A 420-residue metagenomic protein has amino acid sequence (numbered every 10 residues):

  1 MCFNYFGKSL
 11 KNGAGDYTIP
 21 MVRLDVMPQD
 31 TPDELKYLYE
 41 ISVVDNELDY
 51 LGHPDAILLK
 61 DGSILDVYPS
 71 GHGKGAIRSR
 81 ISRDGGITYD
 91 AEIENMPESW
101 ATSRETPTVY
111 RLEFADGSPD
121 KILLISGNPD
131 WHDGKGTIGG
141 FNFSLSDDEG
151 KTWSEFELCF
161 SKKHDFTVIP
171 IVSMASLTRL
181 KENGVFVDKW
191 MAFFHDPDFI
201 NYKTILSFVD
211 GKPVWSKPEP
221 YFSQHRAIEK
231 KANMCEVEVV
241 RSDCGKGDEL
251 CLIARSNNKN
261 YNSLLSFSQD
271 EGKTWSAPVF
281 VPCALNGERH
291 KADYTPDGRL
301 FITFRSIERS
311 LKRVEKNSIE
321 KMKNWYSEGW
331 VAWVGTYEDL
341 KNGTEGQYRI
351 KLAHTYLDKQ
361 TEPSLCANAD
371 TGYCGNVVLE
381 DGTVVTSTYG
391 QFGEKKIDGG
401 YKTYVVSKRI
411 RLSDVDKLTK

Functional and structural regions predicted by a protein language model:
F3-K420: Asp-box/BNR beta-propeller blade signature and adjacent active/binding-site loops in extracellular glycan-interacting
